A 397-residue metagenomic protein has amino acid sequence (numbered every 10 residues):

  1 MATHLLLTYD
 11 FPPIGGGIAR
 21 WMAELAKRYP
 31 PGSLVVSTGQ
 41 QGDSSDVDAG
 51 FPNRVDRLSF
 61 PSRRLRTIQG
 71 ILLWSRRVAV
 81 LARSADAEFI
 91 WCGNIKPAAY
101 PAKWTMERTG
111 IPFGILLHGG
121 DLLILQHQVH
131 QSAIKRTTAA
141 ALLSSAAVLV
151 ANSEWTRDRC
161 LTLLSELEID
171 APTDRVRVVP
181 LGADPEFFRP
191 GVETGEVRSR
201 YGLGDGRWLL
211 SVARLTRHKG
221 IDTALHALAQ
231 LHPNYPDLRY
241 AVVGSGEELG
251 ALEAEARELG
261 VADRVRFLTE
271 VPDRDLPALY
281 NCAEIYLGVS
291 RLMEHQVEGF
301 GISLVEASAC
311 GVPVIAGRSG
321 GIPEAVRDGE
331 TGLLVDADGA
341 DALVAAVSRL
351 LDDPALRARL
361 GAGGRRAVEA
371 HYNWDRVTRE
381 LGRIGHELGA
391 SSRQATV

Functional and structural regions predicted by a protein language model:
Q40-G42, S144-V178, A183-P190: A short, active-site helix/loop in glycosyltransferases that binds the activated sugar's phosphate group
L73, I111-G114, L122-S145, D158-L161 (+1 more regions): Nucleotide-sugar donor phosphate/pyrophosphate-binding loop at the beta->alpha transition of glycosyltransferases
V150, L203-K219, L225-L228: Conserved donor-binding/catalytic core segment of Leloir-type glycosyltransferases
D237, R264, A342, R349 (+3 more regions): A short, well-ordered alpha-helix in the C-terminal region of glycosyltransferases
E253-D275, I285: Nucleotide-activated donor-binding/catalytic signature segment of Leloir-type glycosyltransferases, i.e., the conserved
N281-Q296, V312: Acidic donor-binding loop of glycosyltransferase active sites
L304, A309, P313-A316, V326: Short hydrophobic beta-strand element within catalytic cores of glycosyltransferases and related nucleotide-activated
R327-G329, L333-D341, R349-A355: Conserved acidic donor-binding segment of nucleotide-sugar-dependent glycosyltransferases
